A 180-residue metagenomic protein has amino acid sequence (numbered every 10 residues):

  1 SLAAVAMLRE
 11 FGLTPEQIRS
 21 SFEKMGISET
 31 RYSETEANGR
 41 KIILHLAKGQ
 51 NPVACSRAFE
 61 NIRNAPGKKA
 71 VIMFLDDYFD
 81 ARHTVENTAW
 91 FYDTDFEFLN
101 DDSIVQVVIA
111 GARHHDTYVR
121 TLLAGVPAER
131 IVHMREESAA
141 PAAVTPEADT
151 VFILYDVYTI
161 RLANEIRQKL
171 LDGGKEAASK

Functional and structural regions predicted by a protein language model:
A6-P15, R19-K180: ATP-dependent carboxylate-amine ligase
